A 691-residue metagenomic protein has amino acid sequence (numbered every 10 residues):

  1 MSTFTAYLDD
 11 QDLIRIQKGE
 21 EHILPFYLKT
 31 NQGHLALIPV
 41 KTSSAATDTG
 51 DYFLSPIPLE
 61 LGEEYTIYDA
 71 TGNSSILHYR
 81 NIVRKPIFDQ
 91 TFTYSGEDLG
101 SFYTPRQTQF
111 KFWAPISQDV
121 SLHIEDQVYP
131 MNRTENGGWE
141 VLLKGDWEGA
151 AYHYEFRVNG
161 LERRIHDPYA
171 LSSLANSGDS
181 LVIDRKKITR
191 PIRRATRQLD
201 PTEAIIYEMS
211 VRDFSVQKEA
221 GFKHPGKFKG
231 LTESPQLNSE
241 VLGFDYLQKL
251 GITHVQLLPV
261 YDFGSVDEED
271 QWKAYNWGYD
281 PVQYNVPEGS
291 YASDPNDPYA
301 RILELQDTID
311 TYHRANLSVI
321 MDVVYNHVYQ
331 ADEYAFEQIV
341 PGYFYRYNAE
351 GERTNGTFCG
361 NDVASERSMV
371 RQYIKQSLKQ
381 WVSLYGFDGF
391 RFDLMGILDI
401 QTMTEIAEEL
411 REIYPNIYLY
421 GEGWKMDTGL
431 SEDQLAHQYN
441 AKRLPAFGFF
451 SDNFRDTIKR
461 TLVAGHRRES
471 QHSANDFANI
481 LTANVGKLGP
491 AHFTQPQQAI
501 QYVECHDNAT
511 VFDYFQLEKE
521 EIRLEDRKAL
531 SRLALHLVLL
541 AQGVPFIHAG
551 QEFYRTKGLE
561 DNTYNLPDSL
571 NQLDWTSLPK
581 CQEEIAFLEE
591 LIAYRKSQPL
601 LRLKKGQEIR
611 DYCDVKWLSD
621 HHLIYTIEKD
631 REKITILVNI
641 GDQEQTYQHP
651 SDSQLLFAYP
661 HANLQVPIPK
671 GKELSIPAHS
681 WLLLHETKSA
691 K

Functional and structural regions predicted by a protein language model:
S2-D10, A45-P105, P130-G230: The feature marks proteins involved in alpha-glucan
S2-T3, T104-K111, I116-Q118, D614-P650: Carbohydrate-binding surface patches
F26-L28, F110-F112, S117-D126, E644-H661: Beta-strand-rich binding/interaction modules
F112, Y154, M209, L257 (+7 more regions): Conserved, mostly hydrophobic/aromatic
G149-A150, I668-K691: C-terminal beta-strand-rich structural cap/linker in extracellular carbohydrate-active enzymes
L174-I183, A407-E408, E412-Y554, L559-E560 (+4 more regions): Conserved alpha/beta catalytic core and glycan-binding cleft of carbohydrate-active enzymes
R212-Y385, E405-Y414: Substrate-binding/active-site clefts of carbohydrate-active enzymes
G543, I547-E560, L570-I634, Q643: Glycan-recognition and catalytic regions of carbohydrate-active enzymes
